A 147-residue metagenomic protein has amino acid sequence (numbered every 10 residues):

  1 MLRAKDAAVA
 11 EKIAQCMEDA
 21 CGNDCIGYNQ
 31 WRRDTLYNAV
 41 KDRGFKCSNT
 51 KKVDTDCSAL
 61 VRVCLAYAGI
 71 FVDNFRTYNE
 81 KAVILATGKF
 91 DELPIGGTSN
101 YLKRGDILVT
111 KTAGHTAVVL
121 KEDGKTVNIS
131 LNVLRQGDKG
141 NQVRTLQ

Functional and structural regions predicted by a protein language model:
M1-A68, D73, T112-H115, E122-N132 (+2 more regions): N-terminal capping segments
V63-K89: Short, basic/aromatic beta-hairpin or loop at an interaction surface
K89-T98: Short alpha-helix capping/helix-loop boundary micro-motifs
N100-L102: Solvent-exposed alpha-helices and their adjacent loops that cap or buttress functional pockets in soluble metabolic
R104-D106: Loop/turn positions that initiate beta-strands
V143-Q147: Short alpha-helical segments in extracytoplasmic peptidoglycan/chitin-binding modules and envelope-associated proteins
